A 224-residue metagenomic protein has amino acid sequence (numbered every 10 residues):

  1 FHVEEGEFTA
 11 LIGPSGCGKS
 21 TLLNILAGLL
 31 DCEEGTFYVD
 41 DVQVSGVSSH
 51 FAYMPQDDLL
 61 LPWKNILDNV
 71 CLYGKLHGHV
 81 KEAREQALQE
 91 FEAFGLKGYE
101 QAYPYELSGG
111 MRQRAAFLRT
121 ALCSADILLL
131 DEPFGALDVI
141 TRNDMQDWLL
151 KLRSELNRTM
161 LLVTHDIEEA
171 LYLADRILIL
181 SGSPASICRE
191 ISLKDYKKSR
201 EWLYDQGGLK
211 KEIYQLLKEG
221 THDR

Functional and structural regions predicted by a protein language model:
I12-P14: The feature captures the beta-strand-to-loop junction immediately N-terminal to the Walker
A27: Helix-to-loop junction immediately C-terminal to a conserved catalytic motif
D31, D68-A83, A93-F94: ABC-type ATPase nucleotide-binding domains, specifically the catalytic core motifs of the NBD
G35-V47: Conserved ABC transporter NBD signature motif
K81-Y99, K151: Conserved ABC ATPase "signature" region
Y103-L107, M111: Conserved ABC ATPase signature
L122-D126: A short, proline-enriched helix->beta-strand linker immediately N-terminal to the Walker B motif in ABC-type P-loop
